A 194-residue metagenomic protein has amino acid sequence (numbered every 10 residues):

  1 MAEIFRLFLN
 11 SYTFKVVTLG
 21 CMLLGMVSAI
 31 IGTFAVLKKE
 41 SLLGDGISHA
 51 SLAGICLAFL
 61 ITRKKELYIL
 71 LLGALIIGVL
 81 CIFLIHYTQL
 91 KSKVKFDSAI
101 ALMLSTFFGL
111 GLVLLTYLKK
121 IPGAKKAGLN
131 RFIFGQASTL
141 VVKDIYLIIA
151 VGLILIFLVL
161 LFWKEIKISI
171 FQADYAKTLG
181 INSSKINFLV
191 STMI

Functional and structural regions predicted by a protein language model:
M1-M26: Membrane-interfacial amphipathic/re-entrant helices at transmembrane-helix boundaries
R6-K15, F59-I69, L118, S138-V142: Helix-coil boundary and interhelical linker segments in multi-pass alpha-helical membrane proteins
T18-M22, Y68-I76, A101-L102, I145-A150 (+1 more regions): Hydrophobic alpha-helical transmembrane segments
M22, M26, I30, I76-F83 (+3 more regions): Generic alpha-helical transmembrane segments of integral inner-membrane proteins, especially permease/transport modules
M22-M26, G44-L52, L75-G78, N182-M193: Short hydrophobic alpha-helical membrane-embedded segments
F34-S48, L52-P122: Short loop segments and helix-boundary regions at transmembrane helix junctions of multi-pass inner-membrane proteins
M103-L160: Transmembrane helix-bundle core of multi-pass membrane transporters and related energy-transducing complexes
V141-I194: Helix-loop-helix "hairpin" substructures at the membrane interface of multi-pass membrane proteins
